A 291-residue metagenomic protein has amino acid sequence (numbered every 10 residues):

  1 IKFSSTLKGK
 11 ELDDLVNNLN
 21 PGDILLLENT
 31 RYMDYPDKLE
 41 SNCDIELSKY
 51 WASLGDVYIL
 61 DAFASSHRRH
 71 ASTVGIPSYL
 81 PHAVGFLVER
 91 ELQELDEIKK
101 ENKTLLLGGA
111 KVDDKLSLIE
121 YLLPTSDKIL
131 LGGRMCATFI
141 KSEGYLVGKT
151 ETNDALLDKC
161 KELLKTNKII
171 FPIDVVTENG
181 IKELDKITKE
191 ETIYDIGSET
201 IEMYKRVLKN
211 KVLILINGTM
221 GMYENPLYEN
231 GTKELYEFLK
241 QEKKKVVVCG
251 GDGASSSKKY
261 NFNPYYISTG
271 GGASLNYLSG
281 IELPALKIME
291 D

Functional and structural regions predicted by a protein language model:
I1-D291: Active-site loop-to-helix "anion-binding N-cap" substructures in soluble metabolic enzymes
